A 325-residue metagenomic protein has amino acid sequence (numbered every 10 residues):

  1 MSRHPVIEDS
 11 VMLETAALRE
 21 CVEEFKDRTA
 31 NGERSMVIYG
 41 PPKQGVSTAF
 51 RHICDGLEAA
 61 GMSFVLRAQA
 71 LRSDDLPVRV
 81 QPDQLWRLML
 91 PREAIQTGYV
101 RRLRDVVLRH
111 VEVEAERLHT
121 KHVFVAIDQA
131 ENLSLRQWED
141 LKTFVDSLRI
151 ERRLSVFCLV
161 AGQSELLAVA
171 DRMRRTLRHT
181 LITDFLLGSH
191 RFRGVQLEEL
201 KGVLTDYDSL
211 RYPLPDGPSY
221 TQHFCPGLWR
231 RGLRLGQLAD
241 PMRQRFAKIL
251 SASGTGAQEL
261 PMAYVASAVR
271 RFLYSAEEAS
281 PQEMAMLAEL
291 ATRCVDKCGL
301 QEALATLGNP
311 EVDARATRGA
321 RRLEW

Functional and structural regions predicted by a protein language model:
M1-E24: N-terminal pre-Walker A segment at the start of P-loop NTPase domains
V6-E14, S35-V37, A49-A60, L177-D184 (+1 more regions): C-terminal alpha-helical "lid" subdomain
A17-V22, L76-D140, L148-F157, Q196-E199 (+4 more regions): Mid-core helix/loop region of P-loop NTP-binding domains shared across ATPases and GTPases
K26-E33, R117-L118: Phosphate-binding P-loop
P42: The conserved Walker
V46: Conserved lysine of the Walker
G56-M89: AAA+/P-loop NTPase substrate/partner-engagement loops
L66-L76, V123, T143-M242, E324: The catalytic "switch" region of P-loop NTPases
